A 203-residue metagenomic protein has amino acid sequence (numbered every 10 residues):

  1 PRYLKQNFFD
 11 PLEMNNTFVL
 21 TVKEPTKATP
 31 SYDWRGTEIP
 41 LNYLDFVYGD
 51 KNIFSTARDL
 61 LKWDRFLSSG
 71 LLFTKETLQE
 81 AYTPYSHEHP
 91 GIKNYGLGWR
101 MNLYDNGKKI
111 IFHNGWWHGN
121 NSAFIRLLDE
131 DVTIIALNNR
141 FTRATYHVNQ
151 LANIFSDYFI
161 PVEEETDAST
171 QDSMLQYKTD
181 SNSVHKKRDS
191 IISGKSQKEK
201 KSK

Functional and structural regions predicted by a protein language model:
P1-R35: Active-site helix/loop module of the DD-peptidase/beta-lactamase fold, centered on the serine-lysine SxxK catalytic
K5-Q6, D10, T17, I39-K203: Catalytic loop of the DD-peptidase/beta-lactamase superfamily, centered on the K-T-G motif and neighboring
